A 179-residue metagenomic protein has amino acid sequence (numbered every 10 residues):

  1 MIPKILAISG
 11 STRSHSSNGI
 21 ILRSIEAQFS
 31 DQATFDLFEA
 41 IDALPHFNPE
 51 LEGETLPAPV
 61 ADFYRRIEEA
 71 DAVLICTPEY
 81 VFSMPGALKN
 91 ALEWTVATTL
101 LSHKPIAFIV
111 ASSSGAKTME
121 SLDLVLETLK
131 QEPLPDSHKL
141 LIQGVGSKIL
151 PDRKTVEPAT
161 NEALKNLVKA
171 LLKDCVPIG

Functional and structural regions predicted by a protein language model:
M1-T77, S83-T95, P151-I178: N-terminal beta1-alpha1-beta2 submodule of the flavodoxin-like/Rossmannoid cofactor-binding fold
I2, S102-H103: Phosphate-coordination loops involved in phosphoryl transfer and adenosine-cofactor binding
A27-F29, L100, L134: A generic structural signal for short, solvent-exposed coil/turn residues that cap or connect secondary-structure
F35-H46, T98, K130-P151: Mobile beta-alpha loop/short-helix "lid" or hinge segments that flank ligand
E79-Y80, A97, A111-S113: Beta-hairpin (beta-strand-turn-beta-strand) motif
N90-T98, V125-K130: A glycine- and small-aliphatic-rich helix-loop capping segment at beta-alpha/alpha-beta transitions that lines
K104-G144, A159: Short, glycine-/small-residue-rich phosphate/pyrophosphate-handling segment
